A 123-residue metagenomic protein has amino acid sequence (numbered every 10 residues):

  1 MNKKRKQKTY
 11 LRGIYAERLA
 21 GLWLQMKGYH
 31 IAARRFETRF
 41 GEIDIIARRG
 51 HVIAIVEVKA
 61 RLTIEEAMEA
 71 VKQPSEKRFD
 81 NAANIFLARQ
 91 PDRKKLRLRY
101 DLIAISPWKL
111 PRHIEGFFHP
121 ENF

Functional and structural regions predicted by a protein language model:
M1-R34: Acidic-basic catalytic patches of nuclease active cores, encompassing PD-(D/E)XK and other metal-cofactor nuclease
N2, A60-W108: Catalytic cores of nucleic-acid endonucleases
M26-I53: Active-site metal-binding core of divalent-cation-utilizing nuclease and nuclease-like domains
F36, K59, F117-F118: Residues forming the ATP-binding cleft of Hanks-type serine/threonine protein kinase domains
G41-I43, A54, L98-Y100, K109: Change "...and in nucleic-acid phosphodiester-cleaving endonucleases..." to "...and in nucleic-acid processing enzymes
I43-E66, F79: Conserved catalytic cores of phosphodiester-cleaving nucleases, focusing on short active-site segments
R48-R49, R93-K94, N122: Positively charged, solvent-exposed patches that mediate nucleic-acid binding
S106-F123: Short, C-terminally biased terminal segments at protein or domain edges
